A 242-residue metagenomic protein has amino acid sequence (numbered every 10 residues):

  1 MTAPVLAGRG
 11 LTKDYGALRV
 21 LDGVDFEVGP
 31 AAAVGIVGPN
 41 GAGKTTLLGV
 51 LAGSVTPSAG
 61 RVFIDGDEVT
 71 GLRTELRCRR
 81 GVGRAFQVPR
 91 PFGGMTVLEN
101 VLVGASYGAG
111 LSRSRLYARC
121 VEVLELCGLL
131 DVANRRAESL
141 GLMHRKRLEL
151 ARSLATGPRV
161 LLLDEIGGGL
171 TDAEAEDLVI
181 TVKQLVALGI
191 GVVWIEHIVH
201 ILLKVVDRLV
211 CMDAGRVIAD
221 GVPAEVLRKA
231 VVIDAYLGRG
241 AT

Functional and structural regions predicted by a protein language model:
T2-T242: Glycine-rich phosphate-binding loops of nucleotide-dependent enzymes
